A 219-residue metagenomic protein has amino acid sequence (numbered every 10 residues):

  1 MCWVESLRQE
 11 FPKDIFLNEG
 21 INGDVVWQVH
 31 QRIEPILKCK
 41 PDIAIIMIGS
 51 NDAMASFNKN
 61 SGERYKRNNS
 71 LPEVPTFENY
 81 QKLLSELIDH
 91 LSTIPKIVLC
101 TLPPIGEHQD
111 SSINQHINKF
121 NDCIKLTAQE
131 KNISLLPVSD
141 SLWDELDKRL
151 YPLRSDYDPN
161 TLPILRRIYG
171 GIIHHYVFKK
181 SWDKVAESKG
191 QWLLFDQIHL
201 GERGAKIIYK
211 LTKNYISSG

Functional and structural regions predicted by a protein language model:
M1-C2: Glycine- and acidic-residue-enriched helix-capping/strand-helix junction motifs
S6-P12, H30-G219: Alpha-helical cap/lid subdomain in secreted, periplasmic, or secretory-pathway luminal O-acyl-processing enzymes
F11-W27: A short beta-strand-loop structural module common to alpha/beta enzyme folds
